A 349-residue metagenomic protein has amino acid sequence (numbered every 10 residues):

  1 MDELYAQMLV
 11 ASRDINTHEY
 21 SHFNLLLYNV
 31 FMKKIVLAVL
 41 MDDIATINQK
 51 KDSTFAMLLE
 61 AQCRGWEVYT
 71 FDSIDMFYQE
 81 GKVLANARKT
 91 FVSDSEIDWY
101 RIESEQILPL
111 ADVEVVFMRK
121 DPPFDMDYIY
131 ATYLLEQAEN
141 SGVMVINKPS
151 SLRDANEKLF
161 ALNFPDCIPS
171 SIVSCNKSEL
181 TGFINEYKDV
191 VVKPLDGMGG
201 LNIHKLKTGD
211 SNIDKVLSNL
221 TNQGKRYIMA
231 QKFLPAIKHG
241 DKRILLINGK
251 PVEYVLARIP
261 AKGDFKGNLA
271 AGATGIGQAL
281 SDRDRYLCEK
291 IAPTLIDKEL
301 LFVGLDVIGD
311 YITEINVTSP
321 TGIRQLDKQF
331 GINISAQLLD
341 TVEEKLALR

Functional and structural regions predicted by a protein language model:
E3-A6, T17-E19: Short hydrophobic alpha-helical segments enriched in small aliphatic residues
K34, A45-V173: Conserved N-proximal alpha/beta basic substrate-recognition cap immediately N-terminal to, or forming the N-lobe
I35, M41, I47-K50, A279-R349: ATP-dependent carboxylate activation and anion-phosphoryl transfer catalytic cores that bind Mg-ATP to form
V39, F117-M118, Q231: Redox-cofactor binding/interface segments in oxidoreductases and associated redox assembly factors
D43, K120-P123, L195-G197, P320: Short glycine-rich anion-binding loops that position phosphate/pyrophosphate groups of nucleotides and phosphorylated
Q62, E139, I184-N185, I296: Anion (oxyanion) recognition and catalysis
K177-S178, N185-K188, G199-L287, L295: Phosphate-binding site of ATP-dependent enzymes
